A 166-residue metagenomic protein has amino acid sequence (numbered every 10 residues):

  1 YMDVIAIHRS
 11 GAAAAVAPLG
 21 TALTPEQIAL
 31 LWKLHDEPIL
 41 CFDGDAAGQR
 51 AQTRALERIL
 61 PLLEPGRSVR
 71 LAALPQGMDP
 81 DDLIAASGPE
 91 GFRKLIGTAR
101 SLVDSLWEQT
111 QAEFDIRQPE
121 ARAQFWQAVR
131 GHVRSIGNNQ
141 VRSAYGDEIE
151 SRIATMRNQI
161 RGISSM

Functional and structural regions predicted by a protein language model:
Y1-D3: Short, polar loop motifs at secondary-structure junctions
I5-A13, L34: Alpha-helix C-terminal capping segments
A13-G20: Short hydrophobic/aromatic-enriched beta-strand-loop microsegments
A22-P38, F42-M166: A charged alpha-helical hairpin associated with nucleic-acid processing machineries
